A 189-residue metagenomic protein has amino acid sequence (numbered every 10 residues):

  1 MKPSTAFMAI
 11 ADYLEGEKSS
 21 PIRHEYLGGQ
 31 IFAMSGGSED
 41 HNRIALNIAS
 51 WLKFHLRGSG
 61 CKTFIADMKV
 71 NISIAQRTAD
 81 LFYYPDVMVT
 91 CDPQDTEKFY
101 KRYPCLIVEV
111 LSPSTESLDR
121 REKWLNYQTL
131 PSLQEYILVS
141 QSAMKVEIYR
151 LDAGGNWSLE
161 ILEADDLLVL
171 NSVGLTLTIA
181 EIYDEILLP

Functional and structural regions predicted by a protein language model:
M1-P189: Gly/Pro/Ser/Thr-rich low-complexity, intrinsically disordered segments predominantly at protein N-termini
